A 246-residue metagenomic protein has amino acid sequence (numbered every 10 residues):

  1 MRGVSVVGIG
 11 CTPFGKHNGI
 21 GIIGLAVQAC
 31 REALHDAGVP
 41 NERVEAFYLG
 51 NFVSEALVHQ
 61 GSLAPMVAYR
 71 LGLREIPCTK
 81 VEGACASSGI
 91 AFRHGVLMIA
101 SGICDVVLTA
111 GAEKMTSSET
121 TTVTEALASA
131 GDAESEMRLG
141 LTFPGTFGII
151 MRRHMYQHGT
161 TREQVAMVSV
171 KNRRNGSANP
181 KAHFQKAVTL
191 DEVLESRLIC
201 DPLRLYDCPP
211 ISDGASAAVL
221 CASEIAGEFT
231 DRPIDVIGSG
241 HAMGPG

Functional and structural regions predicted by a protein language model:
M1-G8, L34-E45, A56-M66: N-terminal glycine-rich anion-binding loops that anchor highly charged ligand groups
M1-I23, E32, A133, A166-M167 (+1 more regions): Condensing-enzyme catalytic core mediating Claisen C-C bond formation in acyl metabolism
S5, H17, S54-V107, K114-T146 (+2 more regions): Conserved catalytic cysteine-centered active-site region of acyl-thioester-dependent Claisen-condensing enzymes
I23-G38, L63, F147-M151: Short, well-ordered amphipathic alpha-helical segments that serve as non-catalytic structural scaffolds within diverse
R31-E45, H154-G159, E228: Phosphate/pyrophosphate-binding loops at sites that engage ATP/ADP/AMP, CoA/4′-phosphopantetheine, polyphosphate
N41-N51, P77-G83, V107-G111, E163-V170 (+1 more regions): Beta-strand segments within the central parallel beta-sheet cores of soluble alpha/beta enzyme folds
E82-E113, P144-A178, A218-E224: Active-site-proximal alpha-helical scaffold in enzymes
L139-G145, R152-D207, S216, T230-R232: Functionally critical mobile loop/hinge segments
